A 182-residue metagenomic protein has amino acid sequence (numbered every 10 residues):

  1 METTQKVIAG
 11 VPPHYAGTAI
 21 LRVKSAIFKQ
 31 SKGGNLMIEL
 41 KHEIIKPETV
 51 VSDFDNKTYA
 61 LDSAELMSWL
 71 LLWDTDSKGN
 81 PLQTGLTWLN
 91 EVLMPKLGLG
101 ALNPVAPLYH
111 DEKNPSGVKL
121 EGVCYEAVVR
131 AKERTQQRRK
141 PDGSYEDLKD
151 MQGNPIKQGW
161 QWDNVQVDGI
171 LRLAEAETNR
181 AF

Functional and structural regions predicted by a protein language model:
M1-F182: Short beta-rich binding modules
